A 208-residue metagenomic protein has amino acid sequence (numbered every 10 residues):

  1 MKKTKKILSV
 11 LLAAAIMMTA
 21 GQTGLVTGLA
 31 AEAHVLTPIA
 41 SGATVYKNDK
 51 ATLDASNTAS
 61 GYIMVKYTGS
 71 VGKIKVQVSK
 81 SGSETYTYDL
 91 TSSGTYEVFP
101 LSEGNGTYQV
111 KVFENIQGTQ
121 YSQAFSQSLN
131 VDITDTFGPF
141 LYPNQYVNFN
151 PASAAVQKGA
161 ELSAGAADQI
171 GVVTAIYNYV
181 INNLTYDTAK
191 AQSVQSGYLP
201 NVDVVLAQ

Functional and structural regions predicted by a protein language model:
K3-S9, T19, G24-I170, T174: N-terminal accessory/pre-domain segments preceding catalytic cores
Q169, Y179-Q208: Active-site neighborhood of thiol-dependent amide/isopeptide-bond enzymes
